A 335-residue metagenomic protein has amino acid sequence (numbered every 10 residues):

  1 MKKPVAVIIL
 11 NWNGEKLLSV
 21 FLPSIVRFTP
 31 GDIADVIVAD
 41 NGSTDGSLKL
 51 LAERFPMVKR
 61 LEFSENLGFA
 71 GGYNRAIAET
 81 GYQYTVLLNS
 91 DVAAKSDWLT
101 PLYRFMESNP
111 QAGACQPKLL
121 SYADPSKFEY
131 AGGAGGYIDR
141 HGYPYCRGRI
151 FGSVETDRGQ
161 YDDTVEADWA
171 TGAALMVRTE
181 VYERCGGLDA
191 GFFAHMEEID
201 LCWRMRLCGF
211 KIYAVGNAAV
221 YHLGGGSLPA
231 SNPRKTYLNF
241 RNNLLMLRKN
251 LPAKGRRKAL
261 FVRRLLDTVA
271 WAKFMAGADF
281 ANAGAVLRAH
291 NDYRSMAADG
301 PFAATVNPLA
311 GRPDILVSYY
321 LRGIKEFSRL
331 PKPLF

Functional and structural regions predicted by a protein language model:
I8, K211-F327: Active-site-adjacent helix/loop segment of glycosyltransferases that harbors family-specific signature motifs
P23-I33: Short, acidic, metal-binding catalytic loop of nucleotide-sugar glycosyltransferases
S24, D40-K49, E65: A conserved acidic beta->alpha catalytic loop
I33-G42, L61-F63: Short beta-strand/loop segment that forms part of the nucleotide-sugar
E62-T80, S90-V92, P101: Glycine-rich, basic loop-to-helix element that forms the pyrophosphate-binding segment of sugar-nucleotide handling
T85: Short aromatic/hydrophobic "clamp" motif used to bind/position activated sugar donors
A93-G132, G136-Y143: Conserved donor NDP-sugar-binding/catalytic core segment of glycosyltransferases
D162-A219: A short, conserved alpha-helix in the catalytic core of glycosyltransferases
